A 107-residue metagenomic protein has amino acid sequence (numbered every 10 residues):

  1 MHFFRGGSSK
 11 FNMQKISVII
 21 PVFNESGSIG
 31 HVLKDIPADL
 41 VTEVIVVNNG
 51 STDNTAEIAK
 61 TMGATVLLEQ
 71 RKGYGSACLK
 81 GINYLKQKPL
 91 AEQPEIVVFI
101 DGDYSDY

Functional and structural regions predicted by a protein language model:
M1-N12: N-terminal amphipathic/basic-hydrophobic helices that include classical n-h-c signal peptides and signal-anchor
F11-Y107: Structured catalytic core of nucleotide-sugar glycosyltransferases
